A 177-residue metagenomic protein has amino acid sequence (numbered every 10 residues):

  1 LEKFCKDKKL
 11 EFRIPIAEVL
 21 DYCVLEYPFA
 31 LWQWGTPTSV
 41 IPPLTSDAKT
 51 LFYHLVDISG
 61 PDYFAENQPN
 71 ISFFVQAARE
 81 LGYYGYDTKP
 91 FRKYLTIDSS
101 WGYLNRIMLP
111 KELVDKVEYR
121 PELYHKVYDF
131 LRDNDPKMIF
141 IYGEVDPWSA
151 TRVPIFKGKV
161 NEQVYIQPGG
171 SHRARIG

Functional and structural regions predicted by a protein language model:
L1-E11, Y124-D133: The feature captures the conserved acid-bearing segment of alpha/beta-hydrolase catalytic domains
E2-Y119: Alpha/beta-hydrolase fold active-site neighborhood
Y63-E66, Y124-F130, T151: Generic recognition of flexible, low-complexity loop/linker segments
P69-I71, L131-N134, F156-K159: Extracellular/periplasmic catalytic domains that process cell-envelope and extracellular macromolecules
T88-K89, Y142, P147-R152: Conserved alpha/beta-hydrolase "acid-adjacent" motif
N134, F140-Y142: Short beta-strand/loop motif that positions the catalytic acidic residue of the alpha/beta-hydrolase fold
V160-E162, I176: Mobile gating loops/cap/lid regions near enzyme active sites that modulate substrate access
G170-G177: Catalytic histidine-centered segment of alpha/beta-hydrolase-like enzymes
